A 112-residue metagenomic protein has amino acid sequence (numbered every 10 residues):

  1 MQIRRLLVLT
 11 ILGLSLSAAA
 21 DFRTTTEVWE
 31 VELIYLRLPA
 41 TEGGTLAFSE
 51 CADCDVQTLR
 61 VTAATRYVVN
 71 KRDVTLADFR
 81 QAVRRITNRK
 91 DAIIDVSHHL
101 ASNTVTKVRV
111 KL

Functional and structural regions predicted by a protein language model:
Q2-R5, S17-R60, N70-K71, L76-L112: Short, flexible, surface-exposed loop segments at domain boundaries
R5-I11: Sec-dependent signal peptide hydrophobic core
A64-T65: Small-residue (G/S/T/A) turn/hinge positions that recur once per unit in extracellular repeat modules
